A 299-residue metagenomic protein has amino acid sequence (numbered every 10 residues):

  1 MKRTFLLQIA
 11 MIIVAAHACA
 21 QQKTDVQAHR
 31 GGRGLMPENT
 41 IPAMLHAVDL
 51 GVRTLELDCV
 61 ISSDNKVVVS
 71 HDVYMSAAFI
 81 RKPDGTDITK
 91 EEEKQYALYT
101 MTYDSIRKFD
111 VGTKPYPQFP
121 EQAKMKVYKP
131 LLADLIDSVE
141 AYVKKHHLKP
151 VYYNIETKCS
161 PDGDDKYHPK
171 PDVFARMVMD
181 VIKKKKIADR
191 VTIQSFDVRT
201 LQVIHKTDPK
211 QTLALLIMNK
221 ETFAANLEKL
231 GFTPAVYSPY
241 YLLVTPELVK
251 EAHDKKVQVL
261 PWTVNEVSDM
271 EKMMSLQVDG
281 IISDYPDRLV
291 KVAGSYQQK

Functional and structural regions predicted by a protein language model:
M1-K23: Bacterial Sec-dependent N-terminal signal peptides
C19-K299: Phosphate-group recognition and catalysis centered on beta-loop-alpha active-site segments
